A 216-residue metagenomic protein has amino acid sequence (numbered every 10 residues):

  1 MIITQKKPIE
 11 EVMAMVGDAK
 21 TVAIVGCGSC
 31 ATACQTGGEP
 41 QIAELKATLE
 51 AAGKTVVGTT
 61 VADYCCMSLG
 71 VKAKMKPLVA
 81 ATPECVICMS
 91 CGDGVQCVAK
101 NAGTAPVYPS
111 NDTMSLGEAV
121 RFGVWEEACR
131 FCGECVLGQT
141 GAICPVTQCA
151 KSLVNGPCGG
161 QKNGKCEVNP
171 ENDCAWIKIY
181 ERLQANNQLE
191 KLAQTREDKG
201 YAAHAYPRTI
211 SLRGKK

Functional and structural regions predicted by a protein language model:
M1-A62, A73-V86, K100-Q139, I143-K216: Iron-sulfur (Fe-S) cluster-binding modules
C66: ATP-dependent adenylate-handling ligase core
C88-G92: N-terminal glycine-rich "phosphate-gripper" loop used for MgATP/nucleotide binding and carboxylate activation
G94-C97: Short, well-ordered alpha-helical microsegments
